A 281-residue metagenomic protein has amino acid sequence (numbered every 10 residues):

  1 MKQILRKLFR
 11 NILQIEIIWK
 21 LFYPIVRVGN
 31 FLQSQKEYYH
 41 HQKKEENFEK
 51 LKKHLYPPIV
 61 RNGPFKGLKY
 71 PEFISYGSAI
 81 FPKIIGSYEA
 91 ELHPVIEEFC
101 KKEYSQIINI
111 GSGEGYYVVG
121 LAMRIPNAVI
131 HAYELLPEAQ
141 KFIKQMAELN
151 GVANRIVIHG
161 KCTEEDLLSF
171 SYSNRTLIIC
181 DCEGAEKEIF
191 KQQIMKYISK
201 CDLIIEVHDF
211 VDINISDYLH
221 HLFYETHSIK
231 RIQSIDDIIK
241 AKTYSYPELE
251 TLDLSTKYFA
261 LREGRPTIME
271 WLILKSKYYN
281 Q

Functional and structural regions predicted by a protein language model:
M1-K66: Membrane-proximal basic amphipathic "stem/tether" segments
K7-Y23, F210-Q281: Rossmann-like AdoMet/SAM-dependent catalytic core
K53-A90: Class I SAM-dependent transferase core
P82-D166, D209: SAM cofactor-binding core of SAM-dependent methyltransferases, primarily the Rossmann-like beta-alpha-beta module
G86-A90, G184, R265: Conserved phosphate-coordination/catalytic loops
Q106, S112-E114, R155-D217: Active-site segment flanking the S-adenosylmethionine/decSAM binding pocket in AdoMet-dependent transferases
R124, L149, F190, I194-I198 (+1 more regions): Glycine-rich, phosphate-binding/catalytic loops in enzymes
P126, V152, S199, E225-S228: Proline-centered flexible-loop/turn and helix-kink motifs
